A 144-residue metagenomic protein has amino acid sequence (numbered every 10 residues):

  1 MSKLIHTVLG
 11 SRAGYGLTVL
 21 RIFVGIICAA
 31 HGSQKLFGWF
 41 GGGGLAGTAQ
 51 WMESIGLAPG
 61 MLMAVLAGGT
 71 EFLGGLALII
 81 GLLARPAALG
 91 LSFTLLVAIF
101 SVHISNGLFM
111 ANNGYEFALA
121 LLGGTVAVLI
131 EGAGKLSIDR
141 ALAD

Functional and structural regions predicted by a protein language model:
M1-W39, P59-G69, L73-D144: Extended, low-polarity transmembrane helix blocks
G38-P59: Membrane-interface interhelical connector segments
